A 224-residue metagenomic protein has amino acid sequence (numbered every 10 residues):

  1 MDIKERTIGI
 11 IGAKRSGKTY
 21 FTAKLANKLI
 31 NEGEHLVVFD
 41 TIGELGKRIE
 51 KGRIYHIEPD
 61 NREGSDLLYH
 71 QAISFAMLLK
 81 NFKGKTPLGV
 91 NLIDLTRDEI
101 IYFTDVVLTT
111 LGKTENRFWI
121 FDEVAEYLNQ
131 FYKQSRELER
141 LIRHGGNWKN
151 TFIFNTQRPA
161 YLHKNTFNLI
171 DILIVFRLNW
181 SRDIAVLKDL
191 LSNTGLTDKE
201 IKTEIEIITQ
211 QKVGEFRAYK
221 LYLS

Functional and structural regions predicted by a protein language model:
M1-T19, A72-K83, L221-Y222: N-terminal secretory signal sequences
I3-G12, I172, I184-S224: P-loop NTPase motor core of the ASCE superfamily
E5, G33-E34, E115-N116: Short coil/turn connectors at secondary-structure junctions
I8, N27-Y102, V106-T109: Switch/coupling segment of Walker-type NTPase motor domains
I8-S16, Y20-A26, F39, R97-G195: Conserved P-loop NTPase motor cores
N27-L29, L79-F82, N165-T166, E206-Q211: A general structural signal for short secondary-structure junctions and capping/turn motifs
